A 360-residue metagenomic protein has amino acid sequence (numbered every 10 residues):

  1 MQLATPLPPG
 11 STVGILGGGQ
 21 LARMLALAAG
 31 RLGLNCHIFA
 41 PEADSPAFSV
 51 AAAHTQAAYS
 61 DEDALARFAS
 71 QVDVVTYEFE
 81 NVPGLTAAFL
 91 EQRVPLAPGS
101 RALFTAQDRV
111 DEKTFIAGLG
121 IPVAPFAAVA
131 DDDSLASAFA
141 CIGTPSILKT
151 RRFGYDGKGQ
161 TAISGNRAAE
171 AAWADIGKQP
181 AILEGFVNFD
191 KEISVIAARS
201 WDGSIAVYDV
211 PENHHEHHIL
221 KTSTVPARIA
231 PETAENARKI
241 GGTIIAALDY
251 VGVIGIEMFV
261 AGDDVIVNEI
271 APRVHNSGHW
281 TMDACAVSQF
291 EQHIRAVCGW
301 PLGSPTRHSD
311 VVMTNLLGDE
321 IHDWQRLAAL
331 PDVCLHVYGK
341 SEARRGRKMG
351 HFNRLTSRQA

Functional and structural regions predicted by a protein language model:
M1-T114, G118, D133: ATP-binding N-terminal substructure of ATP-dependent carboxylate-amine bond-forming enzymes
G33, V72-D73, G143, G177 (+1 more regions): Residue-level detector of structured alpha->beta connecting loops
T105-S194, A198-H217, K221-I244, S357-R358: Active-site nucleotide/adenylate-binding loops and adjacent lid/helix of ATP-dependent enzymes
D175-I229, A234-V267, A271-H279, E291-S304 (+2 more regions): Phosphate-binding core of ATP-grasp and ATP-grasp-like enzymes
T281-D283: A conserved FAD-binding loop/helix module that cradles the flavin
R307-L317: Short glycine-/aliphatic-rich beta-strand segments at the starts of folded cytosolic domains
A343-T356: An anion-binding loop in the catalytic cleft
